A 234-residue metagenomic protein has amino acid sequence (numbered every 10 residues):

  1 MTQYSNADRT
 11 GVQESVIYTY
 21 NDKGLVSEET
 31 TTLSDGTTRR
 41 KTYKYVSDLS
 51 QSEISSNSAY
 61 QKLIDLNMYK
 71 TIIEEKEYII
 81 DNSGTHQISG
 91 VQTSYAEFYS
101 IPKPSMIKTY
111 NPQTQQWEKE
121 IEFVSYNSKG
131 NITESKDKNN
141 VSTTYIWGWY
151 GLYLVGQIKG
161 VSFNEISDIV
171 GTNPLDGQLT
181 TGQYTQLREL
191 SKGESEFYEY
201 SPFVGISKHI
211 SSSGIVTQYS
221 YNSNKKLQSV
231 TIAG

Functional and structural regions predicted by a protein language model:
M1-T19, G24-D137, V141-S211, I215-G234: Beta-strand elements of repeat-based all-beta scaffolds
